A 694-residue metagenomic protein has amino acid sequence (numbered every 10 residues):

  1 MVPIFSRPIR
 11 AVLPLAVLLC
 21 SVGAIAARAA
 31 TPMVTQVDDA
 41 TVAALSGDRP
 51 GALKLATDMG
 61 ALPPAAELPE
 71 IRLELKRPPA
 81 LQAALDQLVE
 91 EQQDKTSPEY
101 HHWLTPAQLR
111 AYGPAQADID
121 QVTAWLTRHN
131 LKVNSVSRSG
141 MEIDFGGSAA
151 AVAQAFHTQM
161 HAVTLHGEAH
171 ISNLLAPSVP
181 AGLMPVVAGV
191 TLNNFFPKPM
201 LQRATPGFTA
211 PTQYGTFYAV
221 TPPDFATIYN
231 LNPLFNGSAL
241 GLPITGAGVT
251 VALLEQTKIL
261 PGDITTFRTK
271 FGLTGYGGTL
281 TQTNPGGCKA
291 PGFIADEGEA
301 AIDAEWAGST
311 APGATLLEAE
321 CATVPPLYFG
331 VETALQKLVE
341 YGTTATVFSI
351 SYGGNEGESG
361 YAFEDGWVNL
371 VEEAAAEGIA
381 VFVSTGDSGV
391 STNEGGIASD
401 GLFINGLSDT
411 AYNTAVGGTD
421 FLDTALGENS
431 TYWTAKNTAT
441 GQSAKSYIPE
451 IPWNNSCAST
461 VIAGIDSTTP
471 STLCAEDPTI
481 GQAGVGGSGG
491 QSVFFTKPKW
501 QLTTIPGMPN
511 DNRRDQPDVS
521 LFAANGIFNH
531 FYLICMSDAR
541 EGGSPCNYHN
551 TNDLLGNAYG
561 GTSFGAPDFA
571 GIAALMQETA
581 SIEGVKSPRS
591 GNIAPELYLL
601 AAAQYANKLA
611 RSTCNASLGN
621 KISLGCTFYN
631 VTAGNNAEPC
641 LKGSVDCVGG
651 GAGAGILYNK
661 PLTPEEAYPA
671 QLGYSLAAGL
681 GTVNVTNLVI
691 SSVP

Functional and structural regions predicted by a protein language model:
V2-L13: Bacterial N-terminal signal peptides that target proteins for export
V12-G23: Bacterial N-terminal signal peptides
G23-A29: Sec/Tat signal peptide C-region and signal peptidase I cleavage site
A30-S139, D144, A149-A415, I462 (+5 more regions): Substrate-binding/charge-relay-adjacent region of secreted/lumenal peptidase catalytic domains
G287-K289, A322, S456-A458, L473-A475 (+5 more regions): Sequence contexts marking disulfide-bonded cysteines in secreted/extracellular proteins
D409-T479: Polar, glycine-rich mid-to-C-terminal structural blocks that act as macromolecule-binding/assembly scaffolds
S467, Q577-L672, L676: An often Trp-containing, charged/polar helix-loop segment at the C-terminal end of enzyme catalytic cores
A570-E578: Short glycine/serine- and small hydrophobic-enriched flexible loop segments
